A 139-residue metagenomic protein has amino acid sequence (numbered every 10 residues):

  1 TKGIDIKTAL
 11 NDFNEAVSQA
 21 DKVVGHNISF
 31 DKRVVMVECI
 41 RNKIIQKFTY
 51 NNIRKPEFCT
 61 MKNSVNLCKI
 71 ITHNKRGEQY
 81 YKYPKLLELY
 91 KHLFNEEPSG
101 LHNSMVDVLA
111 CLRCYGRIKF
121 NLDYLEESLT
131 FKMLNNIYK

Functional and structural regions predicted by a protein language model:
T1-F13: Metal-dependent phosphoesterase signature
N14-K139: Metal-dependent phosphoesterase core characteristic of DEDDh/y 3'-5' exonuclease domains
